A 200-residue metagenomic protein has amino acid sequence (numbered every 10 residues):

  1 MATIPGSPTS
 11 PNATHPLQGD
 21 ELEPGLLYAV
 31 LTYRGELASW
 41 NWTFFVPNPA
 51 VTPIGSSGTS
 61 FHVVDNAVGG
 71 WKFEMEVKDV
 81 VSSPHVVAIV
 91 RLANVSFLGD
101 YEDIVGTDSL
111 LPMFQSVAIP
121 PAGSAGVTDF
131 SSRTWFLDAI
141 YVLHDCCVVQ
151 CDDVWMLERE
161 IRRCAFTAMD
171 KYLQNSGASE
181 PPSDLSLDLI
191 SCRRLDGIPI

Functional and structural regions predicted by a protein language model:
A2-F130: Non-catalytic ligand/cofactor/substrate-binding and regulatory segments of enzyme domains
Q115-I200: Activation targets extended, charge/polar-rich intrinsically disordered C-terminal tails
